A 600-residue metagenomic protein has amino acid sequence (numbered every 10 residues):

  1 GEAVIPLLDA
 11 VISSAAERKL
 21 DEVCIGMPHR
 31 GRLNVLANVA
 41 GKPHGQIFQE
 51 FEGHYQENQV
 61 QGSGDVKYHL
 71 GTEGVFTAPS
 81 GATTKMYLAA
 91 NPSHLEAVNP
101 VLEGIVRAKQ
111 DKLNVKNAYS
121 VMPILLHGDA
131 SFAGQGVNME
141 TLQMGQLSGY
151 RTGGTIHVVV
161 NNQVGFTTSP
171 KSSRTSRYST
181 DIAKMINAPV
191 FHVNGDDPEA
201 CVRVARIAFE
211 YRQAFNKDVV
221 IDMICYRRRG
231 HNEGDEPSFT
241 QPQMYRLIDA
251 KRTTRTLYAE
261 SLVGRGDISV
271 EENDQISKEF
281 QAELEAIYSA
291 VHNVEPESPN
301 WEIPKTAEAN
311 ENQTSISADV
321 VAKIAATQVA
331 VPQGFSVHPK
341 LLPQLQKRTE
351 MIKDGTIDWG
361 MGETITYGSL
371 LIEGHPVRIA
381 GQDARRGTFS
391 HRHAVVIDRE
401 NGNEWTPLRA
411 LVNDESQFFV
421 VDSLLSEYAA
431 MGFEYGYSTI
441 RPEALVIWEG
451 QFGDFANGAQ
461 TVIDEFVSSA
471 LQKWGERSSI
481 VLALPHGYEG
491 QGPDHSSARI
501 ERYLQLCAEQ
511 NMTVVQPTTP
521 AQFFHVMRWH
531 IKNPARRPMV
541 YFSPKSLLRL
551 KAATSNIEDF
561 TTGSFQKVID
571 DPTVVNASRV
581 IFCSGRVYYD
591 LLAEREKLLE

Functional and structural regions predicted by a protein language model:
G1-V137, L142-T175, I186, V190-F191 (+5 more regions): Conserved internal helical-beta-strand scaffold that buttresses enzyme catalytic cores
H29-G31, C225-G230, K545-L547, G585: Glycine-rich beta-alpha junction loops
G165-S176, K184-V220, I224-G230, S238: Conserved phosphate-handling catalytic cores of large alpha/beta enzymes
Q241-I248: A ubiquitous short alpha-helical element
E489-G492, R549-L550, Y588-L591: Short, charged/polar "capping" segments at the starts of alpha-helices and the immediately preceding loops
R536, L547-L548, A553-A577, R586: Conserved catalytic alpha/beta core of Sir2/sirtuin-type deacylases, generalized to analogous enzyme cores that bind
N576-E600: Redox- and metal-dependent alpha/beta enzyme cores, enriched for Fe-S-associated oxidoreductases and cofactor-handling
